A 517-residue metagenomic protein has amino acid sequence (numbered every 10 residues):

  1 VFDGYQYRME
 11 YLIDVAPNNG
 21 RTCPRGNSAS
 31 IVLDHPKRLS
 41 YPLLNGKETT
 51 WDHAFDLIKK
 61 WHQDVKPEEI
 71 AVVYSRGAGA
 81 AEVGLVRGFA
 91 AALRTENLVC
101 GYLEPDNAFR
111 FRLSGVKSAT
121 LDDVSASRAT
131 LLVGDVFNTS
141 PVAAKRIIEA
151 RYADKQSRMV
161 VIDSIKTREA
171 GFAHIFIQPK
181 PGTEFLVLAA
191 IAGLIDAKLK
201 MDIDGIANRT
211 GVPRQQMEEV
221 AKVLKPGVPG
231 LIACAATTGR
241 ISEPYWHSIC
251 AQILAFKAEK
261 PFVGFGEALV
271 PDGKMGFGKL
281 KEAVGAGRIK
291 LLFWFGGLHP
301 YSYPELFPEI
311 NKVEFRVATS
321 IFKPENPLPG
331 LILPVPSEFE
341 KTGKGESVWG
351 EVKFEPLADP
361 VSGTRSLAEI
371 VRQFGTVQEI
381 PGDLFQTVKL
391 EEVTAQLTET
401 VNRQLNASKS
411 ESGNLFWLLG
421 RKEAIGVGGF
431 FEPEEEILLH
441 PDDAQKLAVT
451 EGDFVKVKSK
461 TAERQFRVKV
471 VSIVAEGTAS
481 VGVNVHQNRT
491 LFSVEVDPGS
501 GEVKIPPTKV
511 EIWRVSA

Functional and structural regions predicted by a protein language model:
V1-L194, P213, R288, I332 (+3 more regions): N-terminal export/assembly segments and adjacent metallocofactor-ligating motifs of anaerobic energy-metabolism
V1-Q6, K257, S459-T461: Short acidic-glycine loop/turn motifs at beta-strand connectors
M9-E10, P24-L33, S248-K257, F265-L269 (+1 more regions): Flexible, low-complexity linker and terminal segments
I70-G79, G205-R209, A235-I241, L269 (+1 more regions): Conserved short loop/turn motifs at secondary-structure junctions
R87, R128-F172, K274-V361, E369-R372 (+1 more regions): A cross-kingdom feature strongest in bacterial/archaeal respiratory oxidoreductases
A90-L98, A153-Q156, C250-V263, N311-F315 (+1 more regions): Structural alpha-beta junctions
A197-T210, E218, D359, V377-K389: Internal, active-site/partner-interface "lid" segment
L224-A286, V348: A glycine-rich, hydrophobic/aromatic-adjacent loop/helix-cap motif
